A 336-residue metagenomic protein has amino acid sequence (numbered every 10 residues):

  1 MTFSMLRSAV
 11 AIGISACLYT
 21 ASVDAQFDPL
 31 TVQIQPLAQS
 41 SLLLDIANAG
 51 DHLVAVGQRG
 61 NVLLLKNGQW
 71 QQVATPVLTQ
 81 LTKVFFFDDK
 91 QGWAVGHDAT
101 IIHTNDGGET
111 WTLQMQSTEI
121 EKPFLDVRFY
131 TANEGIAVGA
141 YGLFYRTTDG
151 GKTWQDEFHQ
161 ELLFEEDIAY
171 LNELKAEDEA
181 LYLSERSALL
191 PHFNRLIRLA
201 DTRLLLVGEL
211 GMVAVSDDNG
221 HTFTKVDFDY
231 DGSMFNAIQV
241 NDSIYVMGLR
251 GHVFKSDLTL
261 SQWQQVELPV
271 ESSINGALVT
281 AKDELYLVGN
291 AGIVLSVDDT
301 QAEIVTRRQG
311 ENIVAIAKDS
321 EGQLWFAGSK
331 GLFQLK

Functional and structural regions predicted by a protein language model:
M1-V10: Bacterial N-terminal signal peptides that target proteins for export
T20-S22: N-terminal signal peptide c-region/cleavage motif recognized by signal peptidases
D24-K336: Residue-level hotspots at or immediately adjacent to binding/recognition sites across diverse folds
